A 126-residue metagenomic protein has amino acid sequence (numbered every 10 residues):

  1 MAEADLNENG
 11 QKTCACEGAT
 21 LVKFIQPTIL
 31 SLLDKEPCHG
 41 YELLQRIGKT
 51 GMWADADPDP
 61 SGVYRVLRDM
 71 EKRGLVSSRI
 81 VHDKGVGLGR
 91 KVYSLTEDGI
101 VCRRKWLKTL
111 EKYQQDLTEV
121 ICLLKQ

Functional and structural regions predicted by a protein language model:
M1-F24, W106, Y113: Intrinsically disordered, low-complexity serine/threonine- and proline-rich regulatory segments
E3, V101-Q126: Amphipathic alpha-helical dimerization/coiled-coil segments that flank or bridge DNA-binding/regulatory modules
E17-G62: N-terminal helix-turn-helix DNA-binding core of bacterial DNA-binding proteins
L30-L33, L67, L95: Generic leucine side-chain signal with a strong bias for well-ordered alpha-helical environments
G48, E71-K72: Alpha-helix C-terminal capping/helix-coil junction sites
V63-M70: Basic amphipathic alpha-helical segments that dock to polyanions
G74-R79: A short, conserved structural fragment
K84-G85, G89-K105: Basic, amphipathic "hinge/linker" alpha-helix immediately C-terminal to the N-terminal HTH DNA-binding motif
